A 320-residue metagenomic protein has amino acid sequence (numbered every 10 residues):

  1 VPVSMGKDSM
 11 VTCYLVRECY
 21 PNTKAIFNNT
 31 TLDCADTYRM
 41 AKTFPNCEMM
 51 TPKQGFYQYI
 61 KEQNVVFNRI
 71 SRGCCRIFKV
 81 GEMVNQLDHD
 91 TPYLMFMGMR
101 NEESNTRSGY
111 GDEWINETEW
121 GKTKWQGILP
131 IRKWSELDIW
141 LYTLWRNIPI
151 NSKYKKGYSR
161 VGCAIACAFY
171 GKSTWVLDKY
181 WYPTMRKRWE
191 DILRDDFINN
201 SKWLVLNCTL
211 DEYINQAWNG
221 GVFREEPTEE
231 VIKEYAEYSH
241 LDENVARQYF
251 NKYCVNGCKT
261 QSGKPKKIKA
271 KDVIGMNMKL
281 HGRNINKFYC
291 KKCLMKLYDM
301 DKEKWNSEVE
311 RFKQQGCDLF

Functional and structural regions predicted by a protein language model:
V1-W145, S239, N244: ATP-dependent adenylation/nucleotidyltransferase module used to activate substrates
W145, P149-K252, L319-F320: ATP/NTP-dependent adenylation/nucleotidyl-transfer catalytic domains that generate, transfer, or process NMP-activated
K155-Y158, G275-K287: Short linker/helix segments within small regulatory modules
G171, K259-D272, Y298: Short functional micro-motifs and their immediate structural scaffolds
T174-W181, K267-H281, E303-W305: Short cysteine/histidine-rich zinc-coordinating motifs and their immediately flanking basic loops
N251-K264, C290: Short cysteine-rich clusters marking metal-coordination/redox-active sites
N284, K302-L319: Charge-enriched amphipathic alpha-helical scaffolds
N286-K304: Short metal-binding segments enriched for Cys and/or His
